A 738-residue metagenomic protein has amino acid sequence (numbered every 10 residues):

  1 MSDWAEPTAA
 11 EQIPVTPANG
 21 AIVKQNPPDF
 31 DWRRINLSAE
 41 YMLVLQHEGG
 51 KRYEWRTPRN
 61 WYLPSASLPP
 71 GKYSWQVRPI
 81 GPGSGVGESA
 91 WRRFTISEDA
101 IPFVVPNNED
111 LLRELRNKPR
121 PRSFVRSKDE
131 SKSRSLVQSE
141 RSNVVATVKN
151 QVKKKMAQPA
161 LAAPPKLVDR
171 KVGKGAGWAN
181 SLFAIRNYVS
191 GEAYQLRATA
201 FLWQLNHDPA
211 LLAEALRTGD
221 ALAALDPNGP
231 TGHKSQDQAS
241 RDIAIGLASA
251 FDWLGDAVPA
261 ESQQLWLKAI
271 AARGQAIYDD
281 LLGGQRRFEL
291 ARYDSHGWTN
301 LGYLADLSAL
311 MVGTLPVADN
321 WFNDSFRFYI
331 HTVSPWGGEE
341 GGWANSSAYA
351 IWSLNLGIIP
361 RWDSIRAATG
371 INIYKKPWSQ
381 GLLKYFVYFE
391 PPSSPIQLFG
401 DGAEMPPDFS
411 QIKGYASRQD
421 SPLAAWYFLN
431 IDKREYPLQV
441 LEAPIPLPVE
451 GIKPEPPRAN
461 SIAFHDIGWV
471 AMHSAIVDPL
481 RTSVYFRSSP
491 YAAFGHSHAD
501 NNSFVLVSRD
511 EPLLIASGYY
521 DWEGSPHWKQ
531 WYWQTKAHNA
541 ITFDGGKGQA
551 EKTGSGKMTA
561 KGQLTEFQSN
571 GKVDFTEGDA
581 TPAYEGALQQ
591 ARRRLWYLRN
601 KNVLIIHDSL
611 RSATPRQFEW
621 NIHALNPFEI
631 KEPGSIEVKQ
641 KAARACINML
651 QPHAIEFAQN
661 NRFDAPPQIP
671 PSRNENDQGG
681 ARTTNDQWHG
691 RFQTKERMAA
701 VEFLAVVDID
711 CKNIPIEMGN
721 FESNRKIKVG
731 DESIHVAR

Functional and structural regions predicted by a protein language model:
W4, T95-S123, K631: Low-complexity, Pro/Ser/Thr- and charge-rich linker/hinge segments at domain boundaries
P28-N36: Conserved aromatic anchor
S65-K72: Surface-exposed, short loops/turns at beta-strand junctions within beta-sandwich domains
P82-E98: Extracellular fibronectin type III
V145-K149, N180-L383, E390: Aromatic-lined, polymer-binding surfaces characteristic of secreted/periplasmic polysaccharide-degrading enzymes
Q285, M311, Y349-L513, E566-V573 (+3 more regions): Carbohydrate-active enzyme catalytic cores, enriched for enzymes that act on polyanionic acidic polysaccharides
S525-R738: CBM-like, beta-strand-rich accessory domains located in the C-terminal region of large, secreted polysaccharide-active
